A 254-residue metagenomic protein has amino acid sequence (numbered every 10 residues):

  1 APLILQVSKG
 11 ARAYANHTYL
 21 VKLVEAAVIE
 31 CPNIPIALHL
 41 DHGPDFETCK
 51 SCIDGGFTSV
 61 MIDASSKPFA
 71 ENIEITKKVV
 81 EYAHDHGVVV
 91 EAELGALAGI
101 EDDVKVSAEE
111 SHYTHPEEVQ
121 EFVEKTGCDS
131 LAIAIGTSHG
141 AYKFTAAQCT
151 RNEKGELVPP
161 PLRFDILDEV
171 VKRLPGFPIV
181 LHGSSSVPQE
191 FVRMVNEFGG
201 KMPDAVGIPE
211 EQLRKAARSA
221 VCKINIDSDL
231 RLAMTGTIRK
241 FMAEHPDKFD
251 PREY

Functional and structural regions predicted by a protein language model:
A1-A11, T18-I34, H42-P178, Q189-M194 (+4 more regions): Alpha/beta enzyme core
V7-A13, P251-Y254: Short secondary-structure junction/hinge motifs that connect adjacent elements
L181-S186: Short catalytic/ligand-gating loop segments at beta-alpha or beta-beta junctions within enzyme catalytic domains
E197, I208-Y254: C-terminal alpha-helical cap/extension of soluble enzyme domains
